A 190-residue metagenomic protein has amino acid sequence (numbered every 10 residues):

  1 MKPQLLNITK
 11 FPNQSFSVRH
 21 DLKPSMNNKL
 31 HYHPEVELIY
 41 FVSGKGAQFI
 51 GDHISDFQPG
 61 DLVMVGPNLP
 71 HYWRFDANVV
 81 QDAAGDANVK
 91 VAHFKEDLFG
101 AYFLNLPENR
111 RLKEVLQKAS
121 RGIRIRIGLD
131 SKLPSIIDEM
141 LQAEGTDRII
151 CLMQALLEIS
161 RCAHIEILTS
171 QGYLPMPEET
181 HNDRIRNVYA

Functional and structural regions predicted by a protein language model:
M1-V63: Generic protein-terminus/edge-of-domain signal
L6-K10, P67-I136: A hydrophobic/aromatic-rich effector-binding and dimerization subdomain of bacterial HTH-type transcriptional regulators
S15, E35, D86-N88, I149: A structure-centric signal for secondary-structure junctions around beta-strands
M26, G100, M176: Conserved short-loop catalytic and cofactor-binding motifs
Y32-E35, L106, E178-N182: Short, solvent-exposed loop/helix junctions and linker helices that flank or host conserved functional motifs
D56-R74, L152-I159: Conserved long hydrophobic alpha-helices within structured protein cores
I123-G128, L141-A190: Short, Lys/Arg-enriched, Trp-marked, Pro/Gly-tolerant hinge/linker segments that flank
